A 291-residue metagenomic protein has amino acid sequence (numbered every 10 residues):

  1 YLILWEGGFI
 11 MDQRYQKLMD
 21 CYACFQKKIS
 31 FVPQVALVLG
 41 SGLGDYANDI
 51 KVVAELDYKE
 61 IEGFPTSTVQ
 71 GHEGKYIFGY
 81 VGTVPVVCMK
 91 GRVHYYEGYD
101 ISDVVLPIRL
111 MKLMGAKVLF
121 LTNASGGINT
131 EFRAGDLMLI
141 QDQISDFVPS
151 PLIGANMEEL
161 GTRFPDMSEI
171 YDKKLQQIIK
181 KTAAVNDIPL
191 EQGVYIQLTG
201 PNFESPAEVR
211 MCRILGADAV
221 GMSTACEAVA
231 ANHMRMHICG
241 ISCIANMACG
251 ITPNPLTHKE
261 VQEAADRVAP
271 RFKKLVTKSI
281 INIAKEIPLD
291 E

Functional and structural regions predicted by a protein language model:
Y1-I10: Short, Lys/Arg-enriched N-terminal segments with co-localized hydrophobic residues within the first ~10-30 amino acids
M11-M167: Metabolite-binding pocket within alpha/beta catalytic cores that recognizes anionic/polar moieties
C24, K28, K174, I178-I188 (+1 more regions): Generic non-transmembrane alpha-helical segments
M111-G115, R213, N232: Non-catalytic positions within long, well-ordered alpha-helices that form the structural scaffold/packing of enzyme
K117-V118, D218, H237: Short acidic/polar active-site loop segments enriched in Thr and Asp
Q176, T182-D218, I283-A284: Active-site/ligand-binding-proximal alpha/beta "capping" segment
M222-E260: Zn-dependent metallopeptidase/amidohydrolase metal-coordination segment
C249-E291: His/Asp/Glu-rich mid-to-C-terminal helical/loop segments that flank catalytic regions of hydrolases
